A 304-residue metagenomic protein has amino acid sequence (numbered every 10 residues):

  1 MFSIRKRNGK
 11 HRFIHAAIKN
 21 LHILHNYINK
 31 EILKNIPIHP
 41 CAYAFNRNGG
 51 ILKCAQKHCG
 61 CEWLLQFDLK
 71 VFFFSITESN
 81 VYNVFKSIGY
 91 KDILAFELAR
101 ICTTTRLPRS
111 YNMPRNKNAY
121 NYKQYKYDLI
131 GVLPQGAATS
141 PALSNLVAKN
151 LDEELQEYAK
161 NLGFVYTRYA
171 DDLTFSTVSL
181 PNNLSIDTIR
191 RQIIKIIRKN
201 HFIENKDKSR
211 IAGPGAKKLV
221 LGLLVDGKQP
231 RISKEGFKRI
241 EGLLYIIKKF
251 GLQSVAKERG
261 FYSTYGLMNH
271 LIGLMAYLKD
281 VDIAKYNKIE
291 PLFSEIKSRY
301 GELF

Functional and structural regions predicted by a protein language model:
M1-R5, F13-N35, C41-W63, F67 (+7 more regions): Right-hand nucleic-acid polymerase module
Q66-K70, G136, S140, N161-L180: Catalytic palm active-site di-aspartate
S110-P114: Acidic/His-rich, divalent-metal-binding segments that scaffold phosphate/diphosphate chemistry
